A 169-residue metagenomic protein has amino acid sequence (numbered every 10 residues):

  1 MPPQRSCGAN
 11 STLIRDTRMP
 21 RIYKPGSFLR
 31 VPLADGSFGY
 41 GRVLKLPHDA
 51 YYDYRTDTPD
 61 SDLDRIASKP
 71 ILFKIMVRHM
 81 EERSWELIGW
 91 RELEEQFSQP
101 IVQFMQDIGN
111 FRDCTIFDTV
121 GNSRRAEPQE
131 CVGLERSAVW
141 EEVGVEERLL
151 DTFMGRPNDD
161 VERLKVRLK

Functional and structural regions predicted by a protein language model:
P2-P3: Intrinsically disordered, low-complexity segments enriched in serine/proline and basic residues
C7-H48: Short N-terminal edge-element motif at the start of the domain
M19, T56, L168-K169: Intrinsically disordered, charged low-complexity linkers and terminal tails that flank or connect structured domains
G36-F38, H48, T56, M80-E82 (+1 more regions): Generic "edge-of-domain/loop-turn" microfeature
G41, Y51, R83-W85: Short acidic, gly/pro-rich beta-turn/loop elements at beta-sheet edges and active-site/ligand-binding grooves
L46-L63, M76-V77: Basic/aromatic-rich interaction segments and small domains that mediate binding to polyanionic partners
D64-F73: Acidic, Ser/Thr-rich peripheral helices and adjacent loops at domain boundaries
I75-K169: Beta-strand-rich cores of mature extracytoplasmic or soluble domains
